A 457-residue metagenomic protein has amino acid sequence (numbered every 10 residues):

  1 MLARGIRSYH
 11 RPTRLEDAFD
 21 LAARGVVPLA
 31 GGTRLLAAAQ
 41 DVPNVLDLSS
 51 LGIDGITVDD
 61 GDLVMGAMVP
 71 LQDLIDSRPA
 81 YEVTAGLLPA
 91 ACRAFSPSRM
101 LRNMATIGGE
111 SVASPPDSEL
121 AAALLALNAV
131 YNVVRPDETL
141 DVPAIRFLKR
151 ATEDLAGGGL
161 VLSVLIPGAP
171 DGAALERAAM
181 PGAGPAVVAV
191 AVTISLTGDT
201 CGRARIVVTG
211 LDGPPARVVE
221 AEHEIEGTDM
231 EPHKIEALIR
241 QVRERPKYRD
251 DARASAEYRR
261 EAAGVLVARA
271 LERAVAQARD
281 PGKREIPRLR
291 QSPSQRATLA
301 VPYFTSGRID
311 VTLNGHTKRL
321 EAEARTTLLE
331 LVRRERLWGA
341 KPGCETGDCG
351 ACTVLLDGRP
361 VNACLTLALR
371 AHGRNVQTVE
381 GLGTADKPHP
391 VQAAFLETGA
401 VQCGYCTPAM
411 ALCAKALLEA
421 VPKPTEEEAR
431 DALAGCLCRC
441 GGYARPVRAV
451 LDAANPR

Functional and structural regions predicted by a protein language model:
M1-T312, V354-T366, A400, A411-A416 (+2 more regions): C-terminal structural segment of proteins
G66, L320, G442: Small/polar loops that bind or transfer phosphate-bearing groups
I235-E236, E323-W338, L365-R457: Ferredoxin-type iron-sulfur electron-transfer modules in oxidoreductases and energy-metabolism complexes
G315-A324: Short, contiguous acidic and Ser/Thr-rich linear segments
C344-D348: Short, glycine-/polar-rich solvent-exposed loops and beta-turns at beta-strand/coil boundaries
A351: Conserved coupling/switch loops of ABC nucleotide-binding domains, chiefly the family-specific signature
